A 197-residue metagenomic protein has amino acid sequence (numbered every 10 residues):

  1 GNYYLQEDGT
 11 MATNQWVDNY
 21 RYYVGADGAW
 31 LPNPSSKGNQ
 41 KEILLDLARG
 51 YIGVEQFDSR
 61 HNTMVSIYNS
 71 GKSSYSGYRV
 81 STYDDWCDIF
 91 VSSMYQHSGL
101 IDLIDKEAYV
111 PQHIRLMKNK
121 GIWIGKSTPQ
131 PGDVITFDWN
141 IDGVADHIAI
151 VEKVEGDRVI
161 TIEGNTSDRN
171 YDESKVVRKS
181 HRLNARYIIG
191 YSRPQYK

Functional and structural regions predicted by a protein language model:
G1-G38: Extracellular adhesion/carbohydrate-binding repeat motifs centered on closely spaced tryptophans
D8, D27, N165-S167, P194-K197: Short, solvent-exposed coil/turn elements at secondary-structure transition points
S35-S98: N-terminal capping segments
L45, V159, I189: A broad, low-specificity signal marking well-ordered, structured residues that form hydrophobic/aromatic
S59-T82, W139-L183: Glycine-rich catalytic cores of cysteine/serine-nucleophile enzymes that process amide/ester linkages in cell-envelope
I101-R169: ...with weaker cross-activation on analogous glycine-rich loops/strands in unrelated enzymes
L183-K197: Low-complexity, Gly/Ser/Thr/Pro-rich intrinsically disordered linker/tail segments
